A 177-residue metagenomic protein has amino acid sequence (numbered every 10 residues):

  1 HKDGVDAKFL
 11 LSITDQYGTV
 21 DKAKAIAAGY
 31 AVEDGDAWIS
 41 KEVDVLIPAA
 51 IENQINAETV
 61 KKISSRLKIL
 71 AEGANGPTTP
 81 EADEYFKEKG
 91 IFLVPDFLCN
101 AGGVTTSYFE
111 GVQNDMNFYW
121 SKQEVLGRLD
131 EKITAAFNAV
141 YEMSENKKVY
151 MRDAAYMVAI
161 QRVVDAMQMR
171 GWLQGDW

Functional and structural regions predicted by a protein language model:
H1-V43: Glycine-rich phosphate/diphosphate-binding loop of Rossmann-like nucleotide-binding domains
V32-V43, N53-L70: Rossmann-fold NAD(P) dinucleotide-binding segment
L46: Glycine-centered flexible beta-alpha turn that most often forms the glycine-rich phosphate-binding loop
A49, K61-W177: Adenosine-phosphate binding glycine-rich loop
